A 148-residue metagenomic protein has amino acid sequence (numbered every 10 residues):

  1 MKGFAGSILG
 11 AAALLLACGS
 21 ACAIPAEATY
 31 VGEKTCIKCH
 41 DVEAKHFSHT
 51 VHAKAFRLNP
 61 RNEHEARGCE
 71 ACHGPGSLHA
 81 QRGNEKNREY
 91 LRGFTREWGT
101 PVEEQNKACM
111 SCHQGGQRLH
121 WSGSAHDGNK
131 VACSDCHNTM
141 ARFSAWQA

Functional and structural regions predicted by a protein language model:
M1-G10: Bacterial N-terminal signal peptides that target proteins for export
L9-G19: Bacterial N-terminal signal peptides
A21-A148: Short sequence/structural segments immediately N-terminal
